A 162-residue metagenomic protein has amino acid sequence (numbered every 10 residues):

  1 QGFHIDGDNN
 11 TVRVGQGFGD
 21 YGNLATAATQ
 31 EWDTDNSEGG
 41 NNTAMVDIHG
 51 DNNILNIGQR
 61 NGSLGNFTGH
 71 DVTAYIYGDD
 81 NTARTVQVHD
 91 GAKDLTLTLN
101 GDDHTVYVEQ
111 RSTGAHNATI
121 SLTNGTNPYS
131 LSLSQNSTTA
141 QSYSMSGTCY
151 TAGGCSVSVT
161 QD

Functional and structural regions predicted by a protein language model:
Q1-D162: Low-complexity repeat regions of mature extracellularly deployed or surface/particle-associated proteins
